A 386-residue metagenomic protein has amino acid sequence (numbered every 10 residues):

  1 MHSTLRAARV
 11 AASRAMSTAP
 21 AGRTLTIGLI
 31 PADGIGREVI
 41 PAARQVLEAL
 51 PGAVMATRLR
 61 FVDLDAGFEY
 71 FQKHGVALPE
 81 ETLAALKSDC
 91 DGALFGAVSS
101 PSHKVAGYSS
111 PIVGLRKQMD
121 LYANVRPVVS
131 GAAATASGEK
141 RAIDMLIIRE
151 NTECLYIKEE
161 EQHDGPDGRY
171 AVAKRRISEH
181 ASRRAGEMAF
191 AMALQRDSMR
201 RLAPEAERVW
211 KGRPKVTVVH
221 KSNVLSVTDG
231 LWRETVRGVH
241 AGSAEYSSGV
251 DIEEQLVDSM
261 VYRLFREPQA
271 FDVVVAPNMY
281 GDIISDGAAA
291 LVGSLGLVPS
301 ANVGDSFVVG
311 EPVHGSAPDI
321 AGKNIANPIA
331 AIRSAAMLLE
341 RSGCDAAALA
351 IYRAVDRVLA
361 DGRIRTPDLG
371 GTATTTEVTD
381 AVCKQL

Functional and structural regions predicted by a protein language model:
M1-R23: N-terminal mitochondrial targeting presequence
G28-R44, D167-V257: Glycine-rich phosphate/diphosphate-binding loop of Rossmann-like nucleotide-binding domains
D33-G36, D91, I148, A189 (+5 more regions): Buried hydrophobic positions in well-ordered alpha/beta secondary-structure cores of metabolic enzymes
E48, G52, K117-N124, E153 (+9 more regions): Generic secondary-structure signature for well-ordered alpha-helical cores
M55-E81, L264: N-terminal beta-loop-helix "entrance" segment that forms/cooperates in small-molecule cofactor or anionic ligand
Y70, R263-R363: Glycine-rich phosphate/nucleotide-binding loop
F71-V172, M279: N-terminal glycine-rich phosphate/adenylate-binding segment common to multiple enzyme folds
S130-E160, R176, H180-A181, G315-L349: Short, glycine-/small-residue-rich phosphate/pyrophosphate-handling segment
